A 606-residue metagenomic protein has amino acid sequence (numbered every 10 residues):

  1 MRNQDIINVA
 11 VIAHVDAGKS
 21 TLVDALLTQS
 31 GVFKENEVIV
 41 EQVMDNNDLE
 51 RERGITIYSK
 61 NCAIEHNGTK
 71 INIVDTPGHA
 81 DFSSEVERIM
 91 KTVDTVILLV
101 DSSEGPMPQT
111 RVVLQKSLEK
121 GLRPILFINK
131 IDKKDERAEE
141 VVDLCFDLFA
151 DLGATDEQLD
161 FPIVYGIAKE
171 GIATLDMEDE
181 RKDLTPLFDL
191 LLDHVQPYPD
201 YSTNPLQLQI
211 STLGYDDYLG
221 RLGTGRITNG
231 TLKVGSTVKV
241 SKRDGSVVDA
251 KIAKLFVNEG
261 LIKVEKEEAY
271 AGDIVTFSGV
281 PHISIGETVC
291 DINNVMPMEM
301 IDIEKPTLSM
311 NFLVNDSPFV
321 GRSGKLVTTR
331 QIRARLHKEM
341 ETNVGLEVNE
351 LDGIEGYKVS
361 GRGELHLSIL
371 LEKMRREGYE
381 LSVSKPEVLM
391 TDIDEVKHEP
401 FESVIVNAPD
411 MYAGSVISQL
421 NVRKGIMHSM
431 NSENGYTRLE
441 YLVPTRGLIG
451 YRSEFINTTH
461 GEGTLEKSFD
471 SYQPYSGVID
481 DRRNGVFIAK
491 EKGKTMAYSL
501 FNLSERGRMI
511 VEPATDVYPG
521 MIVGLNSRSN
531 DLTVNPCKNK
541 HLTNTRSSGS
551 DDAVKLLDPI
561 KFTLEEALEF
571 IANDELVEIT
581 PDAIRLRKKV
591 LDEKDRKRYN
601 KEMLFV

Functional and structural regions predicted by a protein language model:
M1-V606: Structural and coupling elements of P-loop NTPases
